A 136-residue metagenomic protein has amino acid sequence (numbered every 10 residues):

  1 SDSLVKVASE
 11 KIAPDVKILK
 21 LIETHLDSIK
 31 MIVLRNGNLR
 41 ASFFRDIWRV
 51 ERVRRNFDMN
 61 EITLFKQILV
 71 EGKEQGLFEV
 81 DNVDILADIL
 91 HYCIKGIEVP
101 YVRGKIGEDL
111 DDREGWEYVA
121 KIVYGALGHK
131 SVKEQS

Functional and structural regions predicted by a protein language model:
S1-I18, E51-M59, I122-G128: Short, charged N-terminal helix-start/capping segments
S1-L4, H25, I29, L69 (+4 more regions): Hydrophobic recognition helices of helix-based DNA-binding modules
D2-M31, L86-L90, W116, V132: Hydrophobic alpha-helical connector segments
D15, L19, R55, M59-I62 (+2 more regions): Non-membrane alpha-helical structural segments and their capping/turn regions in soluble enzymes
K20-L64, E74-L77: Short secondary-structure transition hinges
G37-F44, E51, K73-K121, K130-S136: Hydrophobic/aromatic-rich alpha-helical bundle segments in the mid-to-C-terminal region
T63, Q67, K121: Short, contiguous clusters of charged residues that form electrostatic/catalytic patches at enzyme active sites, used
